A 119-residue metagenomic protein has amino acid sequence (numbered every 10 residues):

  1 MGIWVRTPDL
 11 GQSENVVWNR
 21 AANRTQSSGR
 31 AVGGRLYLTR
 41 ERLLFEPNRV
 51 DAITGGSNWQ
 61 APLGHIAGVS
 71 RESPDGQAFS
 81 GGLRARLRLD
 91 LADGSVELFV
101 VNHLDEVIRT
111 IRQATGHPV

Functional and structural regions predicted by a protein language model:
M1-E41, S57-W59, S80-L83, D90-A92 (+3 more regions): Anionic N-terminal interaction surfaces
R35, R42-L44, H65, S95-V96: Structural motif
L43, N58-D75: Phosphoinositide-dependent membrane-docking surfaces
F45, A52, E97, V107-I108: Eukaryotic short linear interaction motifs
P47-Q60: Short aromatic-glycine motifs in intrinsically disordered, low-complexity regions
P47-R49, L89-D93: Short acidic, glycine-rich loop/turn motifs
V50-I53, G68-A85: Short acidic, Gly/Pro-enriched loop/turn segments at secondary-structure junctions
I111: Short, well-ordered, aromatic-rich surface patches in folded extracellular/luminal domains
